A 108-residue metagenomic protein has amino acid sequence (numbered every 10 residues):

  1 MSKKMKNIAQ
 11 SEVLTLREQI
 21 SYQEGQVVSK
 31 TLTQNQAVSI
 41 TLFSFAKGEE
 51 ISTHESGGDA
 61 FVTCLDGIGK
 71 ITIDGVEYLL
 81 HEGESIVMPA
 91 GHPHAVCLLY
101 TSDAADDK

Functional and structural regions predicted by a protein language model:
M1-A37: A short, N-terminal "cap"/entry segment at the start of jelly-roll beta-barrel domains of the cupin/DSBH fold
Q26, T41-E55: Conserved short histidine dyad/triad with adjacent acidic residue
V38, K47, G57, V76 (+1 more regions): A generic "binding-loop/recognition-motif" signal
S44, G57-K70: Short, conserved beta-strand element in jelly-roll/cupin
I51-T53, I71-T72, M88, H94-L99: Short beta-strand His + acidic residue motifs that chelate non-heme Fe in jelly-roll/DSBH and cupin folds
I68-K70, E77, P93: Structural motif
V76-P89: Short acidic-glycine-tyrosine-enriched beta hairpin
Y100-K108: Conserved small/polar residues in nucleotide/adenosyl-binding loops
